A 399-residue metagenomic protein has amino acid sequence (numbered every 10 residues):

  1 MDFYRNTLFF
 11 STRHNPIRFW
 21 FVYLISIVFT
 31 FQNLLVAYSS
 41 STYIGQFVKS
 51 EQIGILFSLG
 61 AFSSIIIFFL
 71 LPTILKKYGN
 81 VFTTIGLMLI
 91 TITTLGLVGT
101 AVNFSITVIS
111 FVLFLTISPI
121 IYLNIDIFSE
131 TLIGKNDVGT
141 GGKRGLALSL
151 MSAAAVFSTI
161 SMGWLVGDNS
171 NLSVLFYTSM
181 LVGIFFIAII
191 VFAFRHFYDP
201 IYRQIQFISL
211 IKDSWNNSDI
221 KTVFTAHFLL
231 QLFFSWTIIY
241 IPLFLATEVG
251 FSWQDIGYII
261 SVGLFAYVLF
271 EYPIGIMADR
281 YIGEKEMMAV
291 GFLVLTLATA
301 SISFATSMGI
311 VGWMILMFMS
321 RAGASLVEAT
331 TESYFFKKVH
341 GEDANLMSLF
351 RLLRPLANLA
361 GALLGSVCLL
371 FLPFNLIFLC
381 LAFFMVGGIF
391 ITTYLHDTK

Functional and structural regions predicted by a protein language model:
Y4-F62, D219-I260, R351: Helix-loop boundary and gating motifs at the non-cytosolic
I27, S105-I121, F228, I310-L326: Hydrophobic core of transmembrane alpha-helices in multi-pass small-molecule transporters, especially MFS/SLC-type
I67-N80, V166, E271-G283, L369-L370: Helix-to-loop junctions at the C-terminal end of transmembrane segments in multipass secondary transporters
F82-L97, M180, E286-S301, L379-A382: Structural signature of the two symmetry-related core transmembrane helices
F114-M151: Cytoplasmic helix-loop-helix junction between adjacent transmembrane helices in 12-TM secondary transporters
V174-F192, I377-T393: Symmetry-related core transmembrane helices of the 12-TM Major Facilitator Superfamily/SLC fold
K285-E328: C-terminal transmembrane helical hairpin of 12-TM major facilitator-type secondary transporters
E342-L370: A late C-terminal transmembrane helix in Major Facilitator Superfamily
